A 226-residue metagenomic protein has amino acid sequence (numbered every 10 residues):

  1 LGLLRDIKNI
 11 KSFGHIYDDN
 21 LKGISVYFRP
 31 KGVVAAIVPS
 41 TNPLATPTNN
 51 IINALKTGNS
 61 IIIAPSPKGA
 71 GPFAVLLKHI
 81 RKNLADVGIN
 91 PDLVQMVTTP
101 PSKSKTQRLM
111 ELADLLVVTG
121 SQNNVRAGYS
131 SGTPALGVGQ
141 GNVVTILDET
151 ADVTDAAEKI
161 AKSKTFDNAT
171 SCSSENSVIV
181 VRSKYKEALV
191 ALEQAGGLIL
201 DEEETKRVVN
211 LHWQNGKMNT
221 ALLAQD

Functional and structural regions predicted by a protein language model:
L1-I16: Long amphipathic alpha-helix in the N-terminal Rossmann-like dinucleotide-binding domain of NAD(P)-dependent
S12-D155: Rossmann-like NAD(P) dinucleotide-binding subdomain of oxidoreductase/dehydrogenase enzymes
T48, V125-D226: ALDH superfamily catalytic-core signature
